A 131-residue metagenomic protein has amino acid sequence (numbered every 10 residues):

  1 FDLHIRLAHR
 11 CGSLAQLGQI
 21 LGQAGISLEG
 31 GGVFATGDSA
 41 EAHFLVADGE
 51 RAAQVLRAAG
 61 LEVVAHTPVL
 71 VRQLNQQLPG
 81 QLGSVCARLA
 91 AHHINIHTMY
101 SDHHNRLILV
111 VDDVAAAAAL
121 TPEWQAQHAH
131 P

Functional and structural regions predicted by a protein language model:
F1-P131: A conserved regulatory-domain signal marking ACT and ACT-like small-molecule sensing domains and adjacent regulatory
